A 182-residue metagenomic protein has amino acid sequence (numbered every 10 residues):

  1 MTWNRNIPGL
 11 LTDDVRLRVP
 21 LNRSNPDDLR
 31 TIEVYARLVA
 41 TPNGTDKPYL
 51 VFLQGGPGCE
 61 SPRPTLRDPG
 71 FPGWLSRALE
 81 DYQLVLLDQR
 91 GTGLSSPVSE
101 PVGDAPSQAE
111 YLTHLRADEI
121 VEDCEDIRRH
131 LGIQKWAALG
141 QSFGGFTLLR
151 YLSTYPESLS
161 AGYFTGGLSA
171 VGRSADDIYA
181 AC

Functional and structural regions predicted by a protein language model:
M1-C182: Gly/Pro-rich cap/lid or specificity-loop segments adjacent to the active site
